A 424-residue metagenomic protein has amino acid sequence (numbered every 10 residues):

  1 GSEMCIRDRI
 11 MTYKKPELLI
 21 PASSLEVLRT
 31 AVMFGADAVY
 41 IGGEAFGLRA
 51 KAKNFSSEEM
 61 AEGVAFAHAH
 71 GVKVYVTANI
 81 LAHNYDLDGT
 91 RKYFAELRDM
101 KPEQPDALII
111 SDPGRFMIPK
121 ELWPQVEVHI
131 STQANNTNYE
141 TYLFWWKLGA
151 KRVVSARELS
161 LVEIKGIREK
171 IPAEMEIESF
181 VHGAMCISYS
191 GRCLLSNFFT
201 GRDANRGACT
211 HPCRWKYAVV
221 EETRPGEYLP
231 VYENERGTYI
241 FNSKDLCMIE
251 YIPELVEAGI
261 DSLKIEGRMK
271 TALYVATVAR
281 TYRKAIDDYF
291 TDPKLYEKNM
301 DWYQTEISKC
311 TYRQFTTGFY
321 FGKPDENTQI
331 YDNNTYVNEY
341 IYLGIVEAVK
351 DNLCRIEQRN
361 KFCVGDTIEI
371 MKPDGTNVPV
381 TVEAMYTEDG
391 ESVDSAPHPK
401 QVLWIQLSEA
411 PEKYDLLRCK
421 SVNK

Functional and structural regions predicted by a protein language model:
G1-I6: Short, small-residue-biased leader/transition segments that mark boundaries at the very start of proteins
I10-F34, A38-A45, G63-V64, H70-M100 (+3 more regions): Surface-exposed amphipathic alpha-helical tracts and adjacent flexible/coil segments at the periphery of soluble enzymes
A50-F66: Glycine-rich, positively charged N-terminal anion/phosphate-binding segment
D88, V128-T137: Gly/Gly-Pro- and Ser/Thr-rich, intrinsically disordered tail segments characteristic of DNA damage-repair and tolerance
G114-R115: Alpha-helix capping/helix-boundary segments
W123: Conserved phosphotransfer cores of two-component systems
